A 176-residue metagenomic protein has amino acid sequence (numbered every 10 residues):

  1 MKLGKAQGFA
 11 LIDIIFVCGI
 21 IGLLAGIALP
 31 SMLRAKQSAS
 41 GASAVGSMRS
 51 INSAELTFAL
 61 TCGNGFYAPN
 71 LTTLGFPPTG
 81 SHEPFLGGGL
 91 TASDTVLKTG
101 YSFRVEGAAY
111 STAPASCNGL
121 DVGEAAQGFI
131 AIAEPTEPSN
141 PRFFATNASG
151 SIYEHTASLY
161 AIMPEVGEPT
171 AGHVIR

Functional and structural regions predicted by a protein language model:
K2-M32: N-terminal single-pass transmembrane signal-anchor helix
D13-F16, A39, F58: Hydrophobic side chains within alpha-helical segments
S31-M48: Aliphatic-rich helix starts adjacent to a transmembrane/signal segment
S53-R142, T146-S149, T156, E168-R176: Extracellular/periplasmic head regions of type IV pilus-like filament subunits
S158-I162: A short acidic/small-residue loop/turn micro-motif
